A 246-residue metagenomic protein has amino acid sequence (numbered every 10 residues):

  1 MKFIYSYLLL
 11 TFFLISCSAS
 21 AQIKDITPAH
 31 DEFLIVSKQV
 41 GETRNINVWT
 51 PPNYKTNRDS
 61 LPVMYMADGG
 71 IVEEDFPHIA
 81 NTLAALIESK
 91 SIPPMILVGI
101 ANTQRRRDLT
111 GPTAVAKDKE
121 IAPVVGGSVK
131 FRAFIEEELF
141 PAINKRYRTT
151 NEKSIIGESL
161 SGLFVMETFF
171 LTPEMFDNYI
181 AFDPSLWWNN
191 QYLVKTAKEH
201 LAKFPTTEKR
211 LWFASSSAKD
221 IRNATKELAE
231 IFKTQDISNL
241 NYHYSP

Functional and structural regions predicted by a protein language model:
M1-S6: Positively charged n-region of N-terminal signal peptides that target proteins for export
Y7-S16: Bacterial N-terminal signal peptides
Q22-P246: Non-catalytic cap/lid and distal C-terminal segments of serine-dependent acyl enzymes
